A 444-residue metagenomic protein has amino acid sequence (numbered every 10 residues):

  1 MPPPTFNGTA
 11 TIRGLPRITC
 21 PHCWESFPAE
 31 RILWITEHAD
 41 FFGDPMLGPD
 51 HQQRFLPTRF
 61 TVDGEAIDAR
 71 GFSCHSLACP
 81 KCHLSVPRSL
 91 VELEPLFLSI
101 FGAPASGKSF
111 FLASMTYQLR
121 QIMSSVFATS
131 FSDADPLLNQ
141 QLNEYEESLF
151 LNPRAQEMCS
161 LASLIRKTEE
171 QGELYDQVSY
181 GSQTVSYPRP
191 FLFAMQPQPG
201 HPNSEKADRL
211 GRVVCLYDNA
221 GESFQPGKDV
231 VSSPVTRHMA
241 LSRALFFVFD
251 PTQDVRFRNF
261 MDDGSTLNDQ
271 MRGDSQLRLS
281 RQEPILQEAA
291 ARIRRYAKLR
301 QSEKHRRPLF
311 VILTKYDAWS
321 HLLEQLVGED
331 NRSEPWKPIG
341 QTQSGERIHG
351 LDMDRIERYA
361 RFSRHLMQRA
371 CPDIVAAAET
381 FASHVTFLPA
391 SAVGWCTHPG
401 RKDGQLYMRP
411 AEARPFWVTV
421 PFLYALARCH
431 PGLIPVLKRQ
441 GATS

Functional and structural regions predicted by a protein language model:
M1-E92: Long, basic/Gly/Ser/Thr-rich N-terminal segments that mediate initial subcellular attachment or targeting
P49-F60, A318-R428: Canonical P-loop GTPase G-domain recognition
L84-S85, L93, S179, P188-L245 (+1 more regions): Switch II of P-loop NTPase G domains
L90-V91, L119-T168, P435-R439: Flexible phosphate/Mg2+-sensing switch loops adjacent to catalytic phosphate-binding sites
L98-I100: Hydrophobic anchor at the beta1->P-loop junction of P-loop NTPases
K108: Conserved lysine of the Walker
F111-Q121: A conserved segment at the C-terminal end of the G1
Q198, D208-G211, S233-G350, Y359-E379: Conserved C-terminal guanine-recognition region of P-loop GTPase G domains, centered on the G4
